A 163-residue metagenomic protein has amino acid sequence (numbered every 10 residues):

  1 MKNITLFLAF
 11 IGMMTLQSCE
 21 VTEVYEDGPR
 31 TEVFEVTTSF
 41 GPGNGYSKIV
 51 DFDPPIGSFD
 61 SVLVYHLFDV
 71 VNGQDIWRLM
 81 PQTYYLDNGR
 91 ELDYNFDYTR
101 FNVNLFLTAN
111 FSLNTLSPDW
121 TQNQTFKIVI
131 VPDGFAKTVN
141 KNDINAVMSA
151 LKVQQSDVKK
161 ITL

Functional and structural regions predicted by a protein language model:
K2-A9: Sec-dependent signal peptide recognition, specifically the positively charged N-region followed immediately by
T15-S18: C-terminal motif of bacterial Sec signal peptides marking the signal peptidase cleavage site
E20-E23: Bacterial signal peptide processing site
G28-L163: First exposed extracellular module after export/assembly in secreted or surface-exposed proteins
